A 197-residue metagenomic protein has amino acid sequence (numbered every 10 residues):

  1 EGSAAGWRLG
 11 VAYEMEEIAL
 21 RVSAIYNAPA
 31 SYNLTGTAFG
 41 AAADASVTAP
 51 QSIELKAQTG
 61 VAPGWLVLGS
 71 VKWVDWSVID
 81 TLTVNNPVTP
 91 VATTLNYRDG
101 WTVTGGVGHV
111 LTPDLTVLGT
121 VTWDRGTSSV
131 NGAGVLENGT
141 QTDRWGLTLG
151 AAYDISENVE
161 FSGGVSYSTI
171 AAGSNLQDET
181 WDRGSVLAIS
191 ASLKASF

Functional and structural regions predicted by a protein language model:
E1-F197: Outer-membrane beta-barrel porins/channels
